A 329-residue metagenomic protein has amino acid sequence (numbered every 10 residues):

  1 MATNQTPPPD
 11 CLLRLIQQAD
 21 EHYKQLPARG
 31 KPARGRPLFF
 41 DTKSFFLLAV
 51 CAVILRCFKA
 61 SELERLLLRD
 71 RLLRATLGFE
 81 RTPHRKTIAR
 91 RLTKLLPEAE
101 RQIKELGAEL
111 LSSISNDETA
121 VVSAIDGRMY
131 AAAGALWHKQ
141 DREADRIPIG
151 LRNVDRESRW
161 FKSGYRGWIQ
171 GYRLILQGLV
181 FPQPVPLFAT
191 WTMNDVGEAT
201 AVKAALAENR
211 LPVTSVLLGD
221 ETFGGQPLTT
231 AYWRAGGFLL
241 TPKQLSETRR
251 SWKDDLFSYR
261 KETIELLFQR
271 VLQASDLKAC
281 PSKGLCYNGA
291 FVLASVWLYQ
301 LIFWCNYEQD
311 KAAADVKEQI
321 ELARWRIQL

Functional and structural regions predicted by a protein language model:
T3-L55: Basic, short loop/linker segments at the boundary and entry of helix-turn-helix/winged-helix-like folds
A33-S44, G164-G167, S282-V292: Structural motif
A60-L77: DNA-recognition alpha helix
T76-L96: Major-groove recognition helix of helix-turn-helix-like DNA-binding domains
P97-V216, E221, P227-A231: Polybasic low-complexity intrinsically disordered regions
E221-C286: Helix-centered, glycine/charged polyanion-binding patches within enzymatic domains that contact phosphate-containing
D255, Q273-S282, I302-L329: A short, flexible helix-boundary coil/loop motif
